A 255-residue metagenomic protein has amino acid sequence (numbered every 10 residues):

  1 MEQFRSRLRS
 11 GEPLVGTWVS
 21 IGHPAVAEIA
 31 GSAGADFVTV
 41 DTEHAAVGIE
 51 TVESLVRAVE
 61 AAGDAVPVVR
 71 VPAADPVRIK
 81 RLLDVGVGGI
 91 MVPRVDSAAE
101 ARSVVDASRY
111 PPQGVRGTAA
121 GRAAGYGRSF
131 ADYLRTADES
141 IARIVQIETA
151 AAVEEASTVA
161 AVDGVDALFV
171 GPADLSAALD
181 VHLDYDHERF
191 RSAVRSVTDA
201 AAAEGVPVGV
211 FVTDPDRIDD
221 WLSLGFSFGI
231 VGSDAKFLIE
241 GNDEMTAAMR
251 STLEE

Functional and structural regions predicted by a protein language model:
M1-E255: Expand to "…catalyze enediolate/carbanion chemistry for C-C bond making/breaking, isomerization, decarboxylation
